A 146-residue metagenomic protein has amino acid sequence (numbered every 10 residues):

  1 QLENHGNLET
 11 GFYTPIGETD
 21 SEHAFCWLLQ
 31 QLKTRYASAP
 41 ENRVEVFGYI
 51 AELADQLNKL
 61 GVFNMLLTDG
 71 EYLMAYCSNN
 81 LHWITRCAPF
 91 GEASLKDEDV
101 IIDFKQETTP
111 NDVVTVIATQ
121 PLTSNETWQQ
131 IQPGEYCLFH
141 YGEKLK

Functional and structural regions predicted by a protein language model:
L2-K146: Conserved short alpha-helical segments that host acidic/polar catalytic motifs at enzyme active sites
